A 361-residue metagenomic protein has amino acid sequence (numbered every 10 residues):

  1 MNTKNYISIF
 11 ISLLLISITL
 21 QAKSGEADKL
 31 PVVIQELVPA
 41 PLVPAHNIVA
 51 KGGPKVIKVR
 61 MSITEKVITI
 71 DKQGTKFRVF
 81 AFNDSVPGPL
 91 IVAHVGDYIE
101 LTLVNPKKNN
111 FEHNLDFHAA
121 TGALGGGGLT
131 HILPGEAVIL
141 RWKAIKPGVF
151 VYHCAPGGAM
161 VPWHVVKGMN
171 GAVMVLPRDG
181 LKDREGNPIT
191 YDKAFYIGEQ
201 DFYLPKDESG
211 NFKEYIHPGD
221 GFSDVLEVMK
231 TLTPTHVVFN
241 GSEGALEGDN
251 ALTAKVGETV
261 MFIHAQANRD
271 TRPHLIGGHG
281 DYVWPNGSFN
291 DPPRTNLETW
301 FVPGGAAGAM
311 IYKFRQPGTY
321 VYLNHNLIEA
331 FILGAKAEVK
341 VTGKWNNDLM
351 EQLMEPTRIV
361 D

Functional and structural regions predicted by a protein language model:
M1-I9: Bacterial N-terminal signal peptides that target proteins for export
S8-S17: Bacterial N-terminal signal peptides
T19-Q21: Juxtamembrane cytosolic interface motif at the C-terminal end of transmembrane helices
K23-D361: Copper-binding active sites and cupredoxin-like electron-transfer domains, recognizing His/Cys-rich ligand loops
